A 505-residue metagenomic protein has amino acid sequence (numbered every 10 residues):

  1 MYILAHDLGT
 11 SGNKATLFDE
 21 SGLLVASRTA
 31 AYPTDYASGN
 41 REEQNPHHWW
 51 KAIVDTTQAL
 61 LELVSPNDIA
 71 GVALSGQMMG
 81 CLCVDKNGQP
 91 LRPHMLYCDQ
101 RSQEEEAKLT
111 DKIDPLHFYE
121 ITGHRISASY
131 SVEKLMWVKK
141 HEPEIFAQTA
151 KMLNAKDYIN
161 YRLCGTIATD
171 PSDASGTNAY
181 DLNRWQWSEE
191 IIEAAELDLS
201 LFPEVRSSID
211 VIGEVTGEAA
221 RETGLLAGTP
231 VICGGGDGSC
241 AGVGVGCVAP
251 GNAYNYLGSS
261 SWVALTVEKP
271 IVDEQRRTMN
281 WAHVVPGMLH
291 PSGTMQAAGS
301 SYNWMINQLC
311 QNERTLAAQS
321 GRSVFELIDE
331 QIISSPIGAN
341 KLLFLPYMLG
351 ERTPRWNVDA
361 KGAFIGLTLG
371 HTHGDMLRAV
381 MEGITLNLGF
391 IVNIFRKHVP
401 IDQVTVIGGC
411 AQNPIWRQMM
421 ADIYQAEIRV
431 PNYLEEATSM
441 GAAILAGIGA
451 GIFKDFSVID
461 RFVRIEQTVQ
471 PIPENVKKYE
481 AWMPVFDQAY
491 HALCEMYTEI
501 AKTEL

Functional and structural regions predicted by a protein language model:
M1-P93, E120, Q148, A220-R221 (+6 more regions): N-terminal glycine/serine-rich phosphate-binding loop of ATP-dependent small-molecule kinases, especially carbohydrate
L4-H6, Q103, T110-G123, E133-A168 (+3 more regions): Active-site core segments that coordinate phosphate-bearing ligands/cofactors across diverse enzyme families
G22, N45, V72, D99 (+3 more regions): Residue-level signal for inorganic ion chemistry
A26-A30, P203, Q467: Structural signal for short hydrophobic segments within the conserved structured cores of catalytic domains across
A30, D35, M95-S102, A174 (+2 more regions): Short, acidic/turn-prone active-site loops that include or flank metal/cofactor- and phosphate-binding residues
E42-W50, H124, A128, V205-I209 (+2 more regions): Short acidic-aromatic active-site loops that bind/stabilize oxyanions
L61-Y97, R125-S131, N160-D181, E204-S207 (+1 more regions): Short beta-strand-loop/turn "lid" adjacent to the catalytic site in phosphate-handling enzymes
P203-V211, A318-F325: Short linear loop/turn motifs
